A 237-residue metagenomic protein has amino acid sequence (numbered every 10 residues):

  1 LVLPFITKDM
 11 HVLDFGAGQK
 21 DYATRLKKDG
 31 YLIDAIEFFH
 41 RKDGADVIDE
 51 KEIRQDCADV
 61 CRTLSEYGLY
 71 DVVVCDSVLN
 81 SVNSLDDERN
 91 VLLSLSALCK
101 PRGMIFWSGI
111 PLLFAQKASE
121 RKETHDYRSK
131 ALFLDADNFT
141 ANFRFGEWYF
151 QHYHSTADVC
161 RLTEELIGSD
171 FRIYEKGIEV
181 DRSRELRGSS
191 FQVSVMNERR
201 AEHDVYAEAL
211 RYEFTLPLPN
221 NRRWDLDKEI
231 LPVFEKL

Functional and structural regions predicted by a protein language model:
L1-L64, M104-L237: Class I (Rossmann-like) S-adenosyl-L-methionine-dependent methyltransferase catalytic domain, capturing the SAM-binding
D9, Y70-D71: Local beta-strand N-terminus motif with an aromatic residue
G18, D86-N90: Short, glycine/acidic-rich beta->alpha junctions
S65-E66, K100: Residue-level signal for alpha-helix termini/capping positions
V74-S77: A conserved beta-strand element that flanks and buttresses the S-adenosyl-L-methionine
N80-S84: A short His-aromatic
R89-P101: A short glycine-rich, Lys/Arg-flanked "PGG" loop and its adjoining helix->strand segment in the class I
